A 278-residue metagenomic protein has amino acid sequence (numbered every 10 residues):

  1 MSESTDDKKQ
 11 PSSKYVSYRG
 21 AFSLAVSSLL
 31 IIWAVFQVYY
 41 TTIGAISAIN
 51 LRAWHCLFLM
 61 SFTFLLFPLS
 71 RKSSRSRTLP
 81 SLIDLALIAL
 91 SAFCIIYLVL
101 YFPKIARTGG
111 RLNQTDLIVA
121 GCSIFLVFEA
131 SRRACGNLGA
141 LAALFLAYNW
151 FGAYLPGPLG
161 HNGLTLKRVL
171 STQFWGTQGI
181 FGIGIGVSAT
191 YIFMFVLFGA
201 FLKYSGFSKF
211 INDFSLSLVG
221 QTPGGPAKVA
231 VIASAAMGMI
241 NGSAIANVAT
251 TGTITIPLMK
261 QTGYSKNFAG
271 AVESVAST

Functional and structural regions predicted by a protein language model:
M1-G110, D116-A120: Conserved, well-structured core domains of diverse proteins
K8, R71-R77, S208-V219, T255: Flexible loop linkers connecting adjacent transmembrane helices in multi-pass alpha-helical membrane transporters
I46-A48, R75-L79, I105-L197, F214: Hydrophobic transmembrane alpha-helices of multi-pass solute/ion transporters
L65-R75, L126-S131, Y204-F210: C-terminal ends of transmembrane helices
G136, A200-Y204, V248: Alpha-helical transmembrane segments
I185, F198-L202, A236-S243: Hydrophobic alpha-helical transmembrane segments of multi-pass membrane proteins
D213-T278: Hydrophobic transmembrane alpha-helices that form the pore/transport pathway of multi-pass ion and small-solute
